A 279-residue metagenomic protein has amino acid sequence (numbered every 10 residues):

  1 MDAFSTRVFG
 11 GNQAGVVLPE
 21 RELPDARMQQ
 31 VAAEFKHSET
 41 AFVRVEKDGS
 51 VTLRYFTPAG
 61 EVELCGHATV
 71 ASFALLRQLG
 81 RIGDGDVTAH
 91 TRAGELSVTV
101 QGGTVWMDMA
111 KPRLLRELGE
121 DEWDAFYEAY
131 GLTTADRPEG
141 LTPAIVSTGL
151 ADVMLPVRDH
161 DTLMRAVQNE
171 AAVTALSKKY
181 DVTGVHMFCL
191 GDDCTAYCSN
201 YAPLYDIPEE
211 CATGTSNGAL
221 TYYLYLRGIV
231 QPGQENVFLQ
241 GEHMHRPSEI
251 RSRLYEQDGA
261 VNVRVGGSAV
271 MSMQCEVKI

Functional and structural regions predicted by a protein language model:
M1-L64, V70-I279: Active-site proximal loop and beta-alpha junction motif in alpha/beta enzyme cores
